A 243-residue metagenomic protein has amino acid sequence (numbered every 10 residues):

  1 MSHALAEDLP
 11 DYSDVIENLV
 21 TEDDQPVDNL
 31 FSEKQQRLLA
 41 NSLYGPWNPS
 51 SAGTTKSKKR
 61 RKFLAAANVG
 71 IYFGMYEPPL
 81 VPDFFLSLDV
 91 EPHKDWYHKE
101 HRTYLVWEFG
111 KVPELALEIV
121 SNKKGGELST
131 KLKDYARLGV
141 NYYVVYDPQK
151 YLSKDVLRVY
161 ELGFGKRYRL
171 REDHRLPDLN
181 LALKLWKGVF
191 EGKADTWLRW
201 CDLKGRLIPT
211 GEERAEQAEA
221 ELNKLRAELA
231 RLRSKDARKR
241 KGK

Functional and structural regions predicted by a protein language model:
S2-D28, G45, P49, I71-Y76 (+4 more regions): C-terminal interaction segment
D28, E33-P46, L64-A65: A structured, charge-rich N-terminal accessory region that forms the first stable segment of a protein and links
S51-K58: Intrinsically disordered, low-complexity terminal tails and inter-domain linkers enriched for S/T/G/P/D/E
K58-I71: A short acidic/basic microdomain associated with nuclease active sites
L64-A66, V144-D147: A structural signal for short, well-ordered beta-strand segments and their strand-loop junctions that often border
N141: Short acidic/polar active-site loop segments enriched in Thr and Asp
